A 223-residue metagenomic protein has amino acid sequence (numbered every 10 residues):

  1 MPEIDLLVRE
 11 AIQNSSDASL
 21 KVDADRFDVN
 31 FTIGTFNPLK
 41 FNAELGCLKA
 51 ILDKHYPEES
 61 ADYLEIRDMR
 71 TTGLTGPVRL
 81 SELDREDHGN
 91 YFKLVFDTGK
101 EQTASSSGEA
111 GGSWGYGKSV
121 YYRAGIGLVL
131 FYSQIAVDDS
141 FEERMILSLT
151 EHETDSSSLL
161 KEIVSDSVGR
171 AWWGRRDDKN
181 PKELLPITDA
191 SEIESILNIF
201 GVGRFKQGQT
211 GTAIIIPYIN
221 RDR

Functional and structural regions predicted by a protein language model:
M1, R85-D87, L94-D97, R176-K182: Generic detector of short, locally flexible boundary/turn motifs and exposed helical patches
P2-P38, G117-Y122: Conserved ATP-binding N-box helix of the HATPase_c
E3-A11, G76-R79, D87-N90, P181-I193 (+1 more regions): Phosphate/oxyanion-binding active-site loops and adjacent basic polyanion-contact surfaces
S15-A18, G73, A124, R221: Generic recognition of well-structured, leucine-rich alpha-helical segments and adjacent helix-turn regions within
S19, F41-L45, V78: Generic alpha-helix signal with a bias toward terminal, lower-confidence helices and secondary-structure junctions
K21-R26, E58-E59, Q207-G208: Short helix-terminating capping/connector loops at secondary-structure junctions
F27, I33-L52, E109-R223: GHKL-type ATPase core
L52-D139: Flexible ATP-lid and adjacent glycine-rich G1/G2 motifs of the Bergerat
